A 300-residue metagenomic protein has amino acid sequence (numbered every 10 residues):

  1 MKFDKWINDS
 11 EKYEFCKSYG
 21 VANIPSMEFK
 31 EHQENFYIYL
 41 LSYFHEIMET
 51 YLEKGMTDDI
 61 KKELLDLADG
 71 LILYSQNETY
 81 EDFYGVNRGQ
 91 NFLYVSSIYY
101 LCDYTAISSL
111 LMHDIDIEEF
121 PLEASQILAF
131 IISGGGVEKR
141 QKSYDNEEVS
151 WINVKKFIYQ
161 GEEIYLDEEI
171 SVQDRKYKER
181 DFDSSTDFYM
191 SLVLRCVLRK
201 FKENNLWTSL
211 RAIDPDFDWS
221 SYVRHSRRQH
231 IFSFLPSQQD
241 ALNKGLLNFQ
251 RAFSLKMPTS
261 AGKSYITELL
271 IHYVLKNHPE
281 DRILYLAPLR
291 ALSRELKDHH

Functional and structural regions predicted by a protein language model:
M1-H300: N-terminal helicase ATP-binding lobe
